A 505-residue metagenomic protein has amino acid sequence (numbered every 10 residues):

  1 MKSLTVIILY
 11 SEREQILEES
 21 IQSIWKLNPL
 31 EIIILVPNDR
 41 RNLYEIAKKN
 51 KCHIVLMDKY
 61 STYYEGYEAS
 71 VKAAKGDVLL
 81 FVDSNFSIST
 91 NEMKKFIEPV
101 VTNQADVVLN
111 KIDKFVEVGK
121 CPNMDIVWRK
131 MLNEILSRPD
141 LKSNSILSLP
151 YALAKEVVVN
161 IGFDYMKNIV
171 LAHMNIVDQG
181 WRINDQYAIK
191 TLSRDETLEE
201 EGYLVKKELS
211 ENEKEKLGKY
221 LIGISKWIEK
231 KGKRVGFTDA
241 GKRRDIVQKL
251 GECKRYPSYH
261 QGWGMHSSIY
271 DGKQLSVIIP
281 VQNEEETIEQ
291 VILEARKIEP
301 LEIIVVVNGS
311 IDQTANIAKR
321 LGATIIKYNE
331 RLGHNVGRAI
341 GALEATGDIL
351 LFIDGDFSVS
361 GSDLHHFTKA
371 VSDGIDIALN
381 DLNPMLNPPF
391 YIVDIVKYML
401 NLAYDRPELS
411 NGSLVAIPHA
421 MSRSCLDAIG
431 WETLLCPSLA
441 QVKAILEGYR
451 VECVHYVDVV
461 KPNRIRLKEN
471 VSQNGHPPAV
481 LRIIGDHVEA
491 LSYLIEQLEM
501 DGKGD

Functional and structural regions predicted by a protein language model:
M1-Q22, R243-L293: N-proximal low-complexity "stem/linker" segments adjacent to membrane-targeting elements
S3-T5, L171, Q274-S276, E302 (+1 more regions): Cell-envelope/extracellular polymer assembly enzymes that use nucleotide-activated donors
Q22-L30, L293-L301: Short, acidic, metal-binding catalytic loop of nucleotide-sugar glycosyltransferases
V36-L43, V307-A315: A conserved acidic beta->alpha catalytic loop
Y60-A74, Y328-A345: Glycine-rich, basic loop-to-helix element that forms the pyrophosphate-binding segment of sugar-nucleotide handling
L79, L350: Short aromatic/hydrophobic "clamp" motif used to bind/position activated sugar donors
K94-A152, H365-R423: Acceptor/aglycone-binding surface of glycosyltransferases and processive sugar-polymer synthases
D178-H266, Y270, L446-D505: C-terminal catalytic/acceptor-binding lobe
